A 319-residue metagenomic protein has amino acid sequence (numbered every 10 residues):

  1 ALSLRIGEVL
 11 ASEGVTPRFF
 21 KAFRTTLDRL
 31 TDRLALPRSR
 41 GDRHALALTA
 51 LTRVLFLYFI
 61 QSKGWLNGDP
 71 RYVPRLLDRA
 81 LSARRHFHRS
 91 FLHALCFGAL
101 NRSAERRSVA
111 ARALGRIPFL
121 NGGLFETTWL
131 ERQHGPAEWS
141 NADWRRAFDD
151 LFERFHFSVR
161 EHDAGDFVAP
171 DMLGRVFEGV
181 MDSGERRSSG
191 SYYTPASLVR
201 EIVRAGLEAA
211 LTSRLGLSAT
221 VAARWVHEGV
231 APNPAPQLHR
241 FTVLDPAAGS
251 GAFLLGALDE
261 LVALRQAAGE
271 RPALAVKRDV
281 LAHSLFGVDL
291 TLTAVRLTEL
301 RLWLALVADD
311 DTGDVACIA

Functional and structural regions predicted by a protein language model:
A1-V262, G287-L297, R301, A319: Preference for the N-terminal adenyl/adenosyl cofactor-binding alpha/beta module
P232, R271, V276-D279: Catalytic cores of nucleotide-enabled group-transfer and carboxylate-activating enzymes in metabolic and assembly-line
H239, L281, A316: Residue-level signal for beta-strand positions within conserved beta-sheet cores that form or flank
A263-A268: Post-Walker A helix-loop "phosphate-sensing" segment adjacent to the P-loop in P-loop NTPases
G269-R271, D311-T312: Short helix-coil transition/hinge motifs at the ends and kinks of transmembrane helices, capturing the brief
R278, H283-F286: SAM cofactor-binding core of SAM-dependent methyltransferases, primarily the Rossmann-like beta-alpha-beta module
A305-A319: S-adenosyl-L-methionine
